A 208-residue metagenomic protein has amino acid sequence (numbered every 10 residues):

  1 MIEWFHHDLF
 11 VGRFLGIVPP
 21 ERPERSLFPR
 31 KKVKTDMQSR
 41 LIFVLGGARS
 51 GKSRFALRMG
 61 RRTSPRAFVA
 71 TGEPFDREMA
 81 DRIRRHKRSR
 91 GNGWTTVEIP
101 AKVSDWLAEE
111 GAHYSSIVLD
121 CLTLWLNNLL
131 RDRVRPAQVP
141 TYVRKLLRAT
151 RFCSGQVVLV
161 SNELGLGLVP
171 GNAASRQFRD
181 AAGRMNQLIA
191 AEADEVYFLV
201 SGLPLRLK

Functional and structural regions predicted by a protein language model:
I2, H6-H7, R22, A193: N-terminal amphipathic/hydrophobic targeting modules at extreme N-termini, encompassing cleavable Sec/SRP-type signal
H6-L9, L15: Short hydrophobic targeting helices and cationic amphipathic motifs that mediate membrane/organellar targeting
R13-S26: Short, often N-terminal, low-complexity regions that either remain intrinsically disordered or form a short helix
K31-T35: Polybasic, lysine-rich low-complexity intrinsically disordered segments
Q38, R84-K87, L119-L130, G165: Short, basic/glycine-rich phosphate-binding loops at helix/coil junctions that contact nucleotide phosphates
I42-E109: Conserved P-loop
R66, I117, E195-Y197: Short, well-ordered beta-strand core segments
A101, L124-K208: Replace "adjacent to P-loop NTPase cores in ATP/GTP-dependent enzymes" with "adjacent to NTP-binding cores
